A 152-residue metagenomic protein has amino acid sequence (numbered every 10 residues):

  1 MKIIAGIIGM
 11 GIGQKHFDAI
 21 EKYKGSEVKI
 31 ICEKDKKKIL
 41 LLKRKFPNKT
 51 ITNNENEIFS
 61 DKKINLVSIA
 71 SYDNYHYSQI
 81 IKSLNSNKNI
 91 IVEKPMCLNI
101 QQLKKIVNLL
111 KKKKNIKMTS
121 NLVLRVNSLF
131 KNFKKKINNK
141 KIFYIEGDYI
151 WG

Functional and structural regions predicted by a protein language model:
M1-F46: N-terminal Rossmann-like dinucleotide-binding module
I3, S26, N65, K88 (+2 more regions): Short, well-ordered coil/turn segments that N-cap beta-strands
G9, E33, S71, L122 (+1 more regions): Short beta-strand/turn micro-motifs composed of small residues that flank or help shape donor/cofactor-binding pockets
H16, F46, T50-L109: Beta-loop-alpha module in the N-terminal Rossmann-like domain of NAD(P)-dependent dehydrogenases, especially those
Y23-G25, F46, D61-K62, K113 (+1 more regions): Acidic-histidine catalytic/liganding microenvironments
I31, V67, I145: Receiver (REC) domain switch-region micro-motif
N74, C97-G152: A contiguous active-site-proximal alpha/beta segment in oxidoreductase catalytic domains
